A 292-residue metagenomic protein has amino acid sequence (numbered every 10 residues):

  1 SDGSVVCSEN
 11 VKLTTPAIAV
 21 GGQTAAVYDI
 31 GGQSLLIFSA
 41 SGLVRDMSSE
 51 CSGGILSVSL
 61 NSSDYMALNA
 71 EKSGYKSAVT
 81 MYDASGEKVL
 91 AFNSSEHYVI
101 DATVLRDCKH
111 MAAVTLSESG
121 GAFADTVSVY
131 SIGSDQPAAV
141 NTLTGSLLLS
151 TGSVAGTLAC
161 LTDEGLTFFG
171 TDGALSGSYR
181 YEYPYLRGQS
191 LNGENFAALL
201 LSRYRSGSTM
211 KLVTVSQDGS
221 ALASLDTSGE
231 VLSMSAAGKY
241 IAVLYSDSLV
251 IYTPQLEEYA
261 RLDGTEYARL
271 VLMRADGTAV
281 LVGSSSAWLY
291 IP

Functional and structural regions predicted by a protein language model:
G3-N10, G42-S49, E87-N93, S134-T142 (+3 more regions): A short beta-strand motif characteristic of beta-propeller blades
S4-V114: Non-cytosolic head/periplasmic domains of membrane-anchored proteins
V11-Q23, S52-S62, E96-R106, L143-G156 (+4 more regions): Repeated scaffold domains used in trafficking and secretory/extracellular systems, primarily beta-propellers
V27, A67-N69, A112-V114, C160 (+3 more regions): Residue position within the beta-strands of beta-propeller blades
Q33-I37, G74-T80, S119-Y130, E164-G170 (+3 more regions): Structural motif
G74-T167: Solenoidal tandem-repeat scaffolds enriched in leucines and small polar residues
L161, L166-G170, N195-L201: Anionic-ligand-binding alpha/beta catalytic cores of soluble enzymes and soluble regulatory domains that recognize
A174-D263: Intrinsically disordered, low-complexity segments enriched in Gly and acidic/Ser/Thr residues that form flexible
